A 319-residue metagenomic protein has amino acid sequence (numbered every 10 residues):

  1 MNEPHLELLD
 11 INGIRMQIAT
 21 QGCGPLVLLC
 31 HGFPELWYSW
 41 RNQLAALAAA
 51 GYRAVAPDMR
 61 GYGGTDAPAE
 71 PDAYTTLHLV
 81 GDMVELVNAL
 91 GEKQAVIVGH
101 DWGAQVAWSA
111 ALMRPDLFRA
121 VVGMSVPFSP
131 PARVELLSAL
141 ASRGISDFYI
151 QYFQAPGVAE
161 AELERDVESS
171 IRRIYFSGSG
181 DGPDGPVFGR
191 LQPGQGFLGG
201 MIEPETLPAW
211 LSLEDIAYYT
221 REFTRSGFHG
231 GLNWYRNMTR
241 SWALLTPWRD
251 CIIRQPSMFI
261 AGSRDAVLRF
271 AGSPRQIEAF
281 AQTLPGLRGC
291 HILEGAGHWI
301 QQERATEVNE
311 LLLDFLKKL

Functional and structural regions predicted by a protein language model:
N2-P4, M16, Y62-V98, W102-R288 (+1 more regions): Flexible "cap/lid" subdomain of the alpha/beta-hydrolase fold that forms the substrate-access gate
H5-I11: Short acidic-hydrophobic surface loop/beta-edge motif
Q17-D66: Conserved HGGG/HGGXW glycine-rich cap/lid loop of the alpha/beta-hydrolase fold
G22, L90-K93, L319: Glycine-rich phosphate-binding loop signature in dinucleotide/nucleotide-binding domains
G32, T75, E303-R304: Active-site helix-initiating loop/hinge in glycosyltransferases
F33, W37-W40, W102, W108 (+3 more regions): Signature tryptophan residues that serve as conserved aromatic anchors
R41, W108-L112, N309: Short, hydrophobic alpha-helix immediately C-terminal to the catalytic nucleophile
P285-L319: Catalytic active-site module of serine/aspartate enzymes centered on a nucleophile-bearing elbow/loop
